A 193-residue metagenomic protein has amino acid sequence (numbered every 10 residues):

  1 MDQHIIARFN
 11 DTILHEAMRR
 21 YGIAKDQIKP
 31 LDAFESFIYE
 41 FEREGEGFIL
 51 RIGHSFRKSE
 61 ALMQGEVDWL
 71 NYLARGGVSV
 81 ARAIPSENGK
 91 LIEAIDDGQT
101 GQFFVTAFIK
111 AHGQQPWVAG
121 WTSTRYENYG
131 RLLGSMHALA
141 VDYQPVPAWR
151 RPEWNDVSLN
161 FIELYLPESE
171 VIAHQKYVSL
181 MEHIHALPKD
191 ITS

Functional and structural regions predicted by a protein language model:
M1-K25: Juxta-kinase regulatory segment immediately upstream of eukaryotic protein kinase catalytic domains
M18-K25, G76-S79, D190: Short secondary-structure junctions
Y21-E42: ATP-binding glycine-rich phosphate-binding loop
I28-D32, A83-P85, P147: Short beta-strand
A33, N88, R151-P152: Positions that flank functional sites
S36-G45, I49-L50, A83, E182-S193: Active-site acidic catalytic loop and adjacent metal/ATP-binding pocket of ATP-dependent phosphoryl transfer enzymes
E44-P145: ATP-binding pocket architecture of kinase catalytic cores
V118-K176, T192-S193: A cross-family kinase active-site recognition segment
